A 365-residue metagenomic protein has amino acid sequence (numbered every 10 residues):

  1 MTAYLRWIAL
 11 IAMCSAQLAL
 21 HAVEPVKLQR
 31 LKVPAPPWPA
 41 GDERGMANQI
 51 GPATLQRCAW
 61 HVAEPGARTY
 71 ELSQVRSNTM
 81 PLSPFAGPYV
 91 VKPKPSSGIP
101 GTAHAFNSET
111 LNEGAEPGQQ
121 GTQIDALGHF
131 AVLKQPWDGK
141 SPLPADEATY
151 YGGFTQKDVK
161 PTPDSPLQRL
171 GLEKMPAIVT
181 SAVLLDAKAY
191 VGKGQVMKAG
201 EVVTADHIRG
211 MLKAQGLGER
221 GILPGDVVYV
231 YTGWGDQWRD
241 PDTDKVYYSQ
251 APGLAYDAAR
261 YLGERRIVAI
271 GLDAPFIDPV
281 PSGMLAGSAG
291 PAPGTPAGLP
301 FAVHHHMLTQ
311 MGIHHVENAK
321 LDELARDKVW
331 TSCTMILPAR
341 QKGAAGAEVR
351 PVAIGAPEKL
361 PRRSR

Functional and structural regions predicted by a protein language model:
M1-I8: Bacterial N-terminal signal peptides that target proteins for export
I11-H21: Hydrophobic h-region of N-terminal signal peptides that target proteins for export in Gram-negative bacteria
V23-R365: Active-/binding-site microenvironments in catalytic and ligand-binding cores
